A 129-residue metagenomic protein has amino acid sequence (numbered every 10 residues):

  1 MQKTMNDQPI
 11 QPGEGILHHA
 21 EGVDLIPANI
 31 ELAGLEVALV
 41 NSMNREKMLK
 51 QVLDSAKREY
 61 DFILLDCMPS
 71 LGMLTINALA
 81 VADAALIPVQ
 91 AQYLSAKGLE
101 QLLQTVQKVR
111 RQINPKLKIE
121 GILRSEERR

Functional and structural regions predicted by a protein language model:
M1-R129: P-loop NTP-binding core
